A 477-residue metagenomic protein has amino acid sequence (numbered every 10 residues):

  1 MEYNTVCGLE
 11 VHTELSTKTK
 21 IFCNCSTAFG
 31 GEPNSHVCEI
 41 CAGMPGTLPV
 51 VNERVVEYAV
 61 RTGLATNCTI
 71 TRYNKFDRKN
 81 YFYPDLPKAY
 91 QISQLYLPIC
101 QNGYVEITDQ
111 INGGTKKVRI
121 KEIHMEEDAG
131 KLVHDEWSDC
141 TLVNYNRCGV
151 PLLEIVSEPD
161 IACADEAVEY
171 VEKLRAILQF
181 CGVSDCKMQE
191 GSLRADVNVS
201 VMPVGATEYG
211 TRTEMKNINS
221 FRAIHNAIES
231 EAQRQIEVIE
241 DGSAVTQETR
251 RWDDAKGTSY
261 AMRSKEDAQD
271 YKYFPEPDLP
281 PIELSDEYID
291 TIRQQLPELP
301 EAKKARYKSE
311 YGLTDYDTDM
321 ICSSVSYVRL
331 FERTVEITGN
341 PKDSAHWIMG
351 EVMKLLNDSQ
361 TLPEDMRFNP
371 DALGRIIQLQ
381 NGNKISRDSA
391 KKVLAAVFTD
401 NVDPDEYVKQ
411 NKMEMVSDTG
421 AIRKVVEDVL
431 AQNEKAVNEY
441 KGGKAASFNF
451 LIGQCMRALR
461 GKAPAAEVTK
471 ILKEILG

Functional and structural regions predicted by a protein language model:
M1, G312, V335-S344, G382-I385 (+1 more regions): Structural motif
M1-E298, D315, E336-N340, K354: Basic, nucleic-acid-interacting segments
S16, N198, Q233, M349-N357 (+6 more regions): Amphipathic alpha-helical core segments of compact helical bundles
Y145-V150, M188-A195, V204-T207, E414-G477: C-terminal non-catalytic interaction appendages of large macromolecular assemblies
G191-P203, Y271, K308-L330, P341-D358 (+2 more regions): Core structural elements
D317, L330, N340-I348, A372 (+5 more regions): Residue-level detector of well-ordered alpha-helical segments, enriched for hydrophobic/aromatic packing positions
I337-T338, S344, V352-M366, R375-Q380 (+1 more regions): M16/insulysin-pitrilysin zinc metalloprotease superfamily fold
E364-G374, Q378, K384-R457: Strongly charged, low-complexity linkers/loops
